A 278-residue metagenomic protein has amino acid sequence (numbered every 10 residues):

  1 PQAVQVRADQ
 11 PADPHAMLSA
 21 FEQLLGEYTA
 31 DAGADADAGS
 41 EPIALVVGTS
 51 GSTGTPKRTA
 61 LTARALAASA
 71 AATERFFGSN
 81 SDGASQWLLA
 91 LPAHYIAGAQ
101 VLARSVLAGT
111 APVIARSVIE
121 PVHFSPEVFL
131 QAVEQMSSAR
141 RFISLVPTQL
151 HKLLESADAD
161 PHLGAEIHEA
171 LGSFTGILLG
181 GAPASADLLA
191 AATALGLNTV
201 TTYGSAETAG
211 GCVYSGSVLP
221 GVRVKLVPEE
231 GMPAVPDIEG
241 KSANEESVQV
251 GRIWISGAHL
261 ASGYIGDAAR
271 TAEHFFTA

Functional and structural regions predicted by a protein language model:
P1-E27, A67-L88, V122-A139: Conserved ATP-dependent adenylate/AMP-binding module captured primarily in the ANL superfamily
Q23-G48, N80-S85: Conserved pre-ATP/AMP-binding loop-to-beta segment of ANL
A30-G39, S81, D158-E169, E229-Q249: Intrinsically disordered, low-complexity terminal tails and inter-domain linkers enriched for S/T/G/P/D/E
P42-A71, G78: Conserved AMP-binding A3 loop
T49-S52, W87, L102, I143 (+3 more regions): Conserved S/T- and glycine-rich ATP-binding loop of Class I adenylate-forming
A63-A68, Q86-K152: AMP-binding/adenylate-forming
E155-G216: Gly/Ser/Thr-rich phosphate-binding loop
V218, M232-F275: Conserved ATP/PPi-binding loop(s) of AMP-dependent carboxylate-activating enzymes
